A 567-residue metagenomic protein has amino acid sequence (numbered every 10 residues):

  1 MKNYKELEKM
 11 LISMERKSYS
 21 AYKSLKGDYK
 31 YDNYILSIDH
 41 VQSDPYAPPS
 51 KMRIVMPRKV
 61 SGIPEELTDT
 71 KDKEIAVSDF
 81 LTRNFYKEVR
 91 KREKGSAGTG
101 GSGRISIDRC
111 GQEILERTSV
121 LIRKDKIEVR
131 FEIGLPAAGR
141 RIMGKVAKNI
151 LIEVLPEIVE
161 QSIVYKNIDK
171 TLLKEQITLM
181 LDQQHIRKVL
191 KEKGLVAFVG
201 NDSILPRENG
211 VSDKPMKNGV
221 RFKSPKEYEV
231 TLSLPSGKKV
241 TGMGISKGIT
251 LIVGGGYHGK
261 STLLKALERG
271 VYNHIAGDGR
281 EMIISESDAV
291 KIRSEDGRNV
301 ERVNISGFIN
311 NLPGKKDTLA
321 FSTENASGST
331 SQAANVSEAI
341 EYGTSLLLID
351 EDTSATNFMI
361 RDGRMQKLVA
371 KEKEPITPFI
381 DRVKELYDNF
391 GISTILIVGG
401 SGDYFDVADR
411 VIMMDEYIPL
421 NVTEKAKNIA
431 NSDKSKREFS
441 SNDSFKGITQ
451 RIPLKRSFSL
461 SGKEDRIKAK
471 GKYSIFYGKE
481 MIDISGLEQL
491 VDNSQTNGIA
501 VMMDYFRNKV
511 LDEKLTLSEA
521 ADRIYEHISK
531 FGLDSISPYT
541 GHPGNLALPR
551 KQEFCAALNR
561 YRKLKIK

Functional and structural regions predicted by a protein language model:
M1-G194, L205, R560-K567: N-terminal accessory targeting/assembly segments
M143, R298, F308-S329, R361-I376: Flexible beta-alpha connector loops of hexameric P-loop NTPases
K191-L195, N201, Y257, L264-E295 (+1 more regions): Carboxylate/His-rich catalytic cores and anion/metal-binding grooves
P206-T241, A276, I284-A289, R293-V300 (+1 more regions): N-terminal pre-Walker A segment at the start of P-loop NTPase domains
V240-Y272: Glycine-rich phosphate-binding P-loop
S327-A339: Conserved alpha-helical scaffold flanking the Walker A/P-loop in AAA+ ATPase domains
A339-V383, Y387-D388, I397-A426: Conserved P-loop NTPase nucleotide-binding/switch module
D388-G391, I397-K567: Conserved NTP phosphate-binding and transfer environment spanning the P-loop NTPase/kinase superfamily
